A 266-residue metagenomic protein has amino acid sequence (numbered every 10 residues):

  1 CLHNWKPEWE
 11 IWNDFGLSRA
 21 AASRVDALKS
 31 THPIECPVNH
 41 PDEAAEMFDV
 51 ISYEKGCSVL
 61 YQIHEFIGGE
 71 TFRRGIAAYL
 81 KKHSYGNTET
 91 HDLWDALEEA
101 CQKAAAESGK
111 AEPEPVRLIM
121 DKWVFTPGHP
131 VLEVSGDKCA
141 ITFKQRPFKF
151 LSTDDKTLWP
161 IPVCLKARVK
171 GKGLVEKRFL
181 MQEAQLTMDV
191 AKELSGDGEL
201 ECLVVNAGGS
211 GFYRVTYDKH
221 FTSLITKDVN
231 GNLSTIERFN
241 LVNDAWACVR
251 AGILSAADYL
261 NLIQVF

Functional and structural regions predicted by a protein language model:
C1-S152: Hydrophobic alpha-helical and helix-loop surface patches within well-folded domains that function as non-catalytic
V38, D42, E89, E183 (+1 more regions): Solvent-exposed, flexible loop/coil residues
H40-E46, I76-L80, I225-V229, N243-D244 (+1 more regions): Glycine- and acidic
P127-G208: Long, His/Glu/Asp-enriched segments that create or flank divalent metal/ion-associated functional microenvironments
G209-G211, G252: Peripheral, non-catalytic segments that deliver or gate enzyme domains
G211-K227: Edge strands and adjacent loops of beta-rich recognition modules
V229-F266: C-terminal non-catalytic alpha-helical accessory regions
